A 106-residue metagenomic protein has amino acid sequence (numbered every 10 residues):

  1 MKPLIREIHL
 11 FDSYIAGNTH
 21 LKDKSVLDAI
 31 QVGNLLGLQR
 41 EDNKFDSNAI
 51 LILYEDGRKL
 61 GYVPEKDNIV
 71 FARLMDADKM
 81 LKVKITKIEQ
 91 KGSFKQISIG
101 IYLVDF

Functional and structural regions predicted by a protein language model:
M1-F106: Conserved active-site motif detector
